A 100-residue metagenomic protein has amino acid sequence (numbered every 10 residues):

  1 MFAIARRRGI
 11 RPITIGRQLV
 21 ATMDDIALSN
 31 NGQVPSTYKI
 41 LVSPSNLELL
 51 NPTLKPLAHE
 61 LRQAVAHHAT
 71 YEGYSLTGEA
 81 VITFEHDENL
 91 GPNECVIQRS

Functional and structural regions predicted by a protein language model:
M1-S100: Long, compositionally biased regulatory regions of eukaryotic proteins
